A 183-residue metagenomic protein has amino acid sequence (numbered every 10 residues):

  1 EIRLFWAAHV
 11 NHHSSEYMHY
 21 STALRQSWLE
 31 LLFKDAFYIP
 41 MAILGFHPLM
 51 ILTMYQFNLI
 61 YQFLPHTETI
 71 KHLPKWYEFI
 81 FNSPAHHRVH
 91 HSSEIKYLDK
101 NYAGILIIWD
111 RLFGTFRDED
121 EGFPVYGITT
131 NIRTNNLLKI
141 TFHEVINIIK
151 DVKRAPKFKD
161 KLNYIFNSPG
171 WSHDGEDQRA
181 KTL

Functional and structural regions predicted by a protein language model:
E1-Y126: Membrane-embedded catalytic scaffold of the fatty acid hydroxylase/desaturase
F123-L183: Cytosolic-facing loops and C-terminal tails of multi-pass membrane proteins
